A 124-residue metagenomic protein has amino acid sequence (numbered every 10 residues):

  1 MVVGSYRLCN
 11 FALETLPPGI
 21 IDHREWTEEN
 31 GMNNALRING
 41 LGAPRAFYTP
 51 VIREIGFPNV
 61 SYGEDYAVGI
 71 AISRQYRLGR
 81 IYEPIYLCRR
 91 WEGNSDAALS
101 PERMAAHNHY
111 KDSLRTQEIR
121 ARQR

Functional and structural regions predicted by a protein language model:
M1-P18: Conserved donor NDP-sugar-binding/catalytic core segment of glycosyltransferases
G4-S5, E64, G79-I85, R89-R90: Catalytic beta-strand/loop signature of glycosyltransferases that borders the donor
S5, P18-I38: Short, flexible, basic/aromatic active-site loop/helix in glycosyltransferases
L8, P50-E54, E92-N94: Short, well-ordered alpha-helical scaffold segment located in the soluble/lumenal catalytic or ligand-binding core
E14, Y82-P101: Active-site donor/metal-binding and catalytic loop motifs of nucleotide-sugar-dependent glycosylation enzymes
G40-G56: Conserved nucleotide-sugar donor-binding and metal-coordinating catalytic region shared by glycosyltransferases
S61-V68: Acidic donor-binding loop at a coil-to-helix junction in glycosyltransferase catalytic cores that engages
A71-S73: Hydrophobic residues within well-ordered alpha-helices
